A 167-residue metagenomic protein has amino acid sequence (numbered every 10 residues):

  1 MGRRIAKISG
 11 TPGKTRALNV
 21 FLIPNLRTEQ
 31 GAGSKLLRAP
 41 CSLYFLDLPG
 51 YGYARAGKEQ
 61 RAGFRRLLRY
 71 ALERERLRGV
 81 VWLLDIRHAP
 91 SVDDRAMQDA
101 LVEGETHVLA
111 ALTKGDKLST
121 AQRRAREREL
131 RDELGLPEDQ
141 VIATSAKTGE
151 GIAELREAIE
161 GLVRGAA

Functional and structural regions predicted by a protein language model:
M1-R55, R164-A166: Conserved G1/Walker A P-loop phosphate-binding module
F21, T113, L155: Residue-level signal for inorganic ion chemistry
D47, T113, S145: Active-site glycine-centered loops adjacent to acidic/histidine catalytic or metal-binding residues that shape
Y51-R61, R87, D116-S119: Flexible beta-alpha connector loops of hexameric P-loop NTPases
E59-Y70: Substrate-gripping "pore-loop 1 plus following alpha2 helix"
R69-D139: Conserved C-terminal guanine-recognition region of P-loop GTPase G domains, centered on the G4
K117-A167: Canonical P-loop GTPase G-domain recognition
